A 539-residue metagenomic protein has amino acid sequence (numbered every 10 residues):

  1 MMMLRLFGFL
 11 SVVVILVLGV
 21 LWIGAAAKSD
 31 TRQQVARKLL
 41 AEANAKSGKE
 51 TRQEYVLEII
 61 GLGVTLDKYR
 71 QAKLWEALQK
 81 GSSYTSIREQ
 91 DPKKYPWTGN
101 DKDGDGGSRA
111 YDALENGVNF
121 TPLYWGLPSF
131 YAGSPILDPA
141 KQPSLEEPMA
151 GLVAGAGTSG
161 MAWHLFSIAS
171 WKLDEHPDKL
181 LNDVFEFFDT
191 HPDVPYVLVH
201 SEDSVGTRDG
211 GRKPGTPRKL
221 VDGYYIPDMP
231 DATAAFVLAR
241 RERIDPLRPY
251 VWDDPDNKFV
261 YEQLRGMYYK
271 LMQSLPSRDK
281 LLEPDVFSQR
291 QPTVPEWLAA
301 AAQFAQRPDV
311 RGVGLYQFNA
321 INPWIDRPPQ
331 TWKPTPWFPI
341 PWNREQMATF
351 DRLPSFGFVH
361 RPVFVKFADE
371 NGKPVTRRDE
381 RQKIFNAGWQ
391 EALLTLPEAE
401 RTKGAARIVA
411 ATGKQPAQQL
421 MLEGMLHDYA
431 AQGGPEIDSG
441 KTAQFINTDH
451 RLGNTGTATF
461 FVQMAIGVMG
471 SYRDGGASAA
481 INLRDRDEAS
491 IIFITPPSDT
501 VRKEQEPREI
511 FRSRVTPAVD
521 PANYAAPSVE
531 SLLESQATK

Functional and structural regions predicted by a protein language model:
M1-Y472, A479-K539: Conserved "HGTGT" condensation-loop signature of ketosynthase/thiolase-family condensing enzymes that catalyze
